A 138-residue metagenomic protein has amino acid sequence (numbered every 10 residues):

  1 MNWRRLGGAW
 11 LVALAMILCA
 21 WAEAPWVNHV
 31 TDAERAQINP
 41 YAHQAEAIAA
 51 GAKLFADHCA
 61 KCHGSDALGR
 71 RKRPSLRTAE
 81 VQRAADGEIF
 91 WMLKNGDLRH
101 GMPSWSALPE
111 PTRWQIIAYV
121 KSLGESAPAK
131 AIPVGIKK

Functional and structural regions predicted by a protein language model:
M1-A45, V134-K138: N-terminal export/targeting leaders of redox proteins
L11, P40, T78, M102-W105: Generic anion/oxyanion-binding catalytic loop in active/binding sites
A15, A52-F55: Residue-level signal for mature regions of secreted extracellular proteins and peptides
P25-I38, A56, H100-K138: Flexible coil segments in periplasmic/lumen-exposed cytochrome c-class electron-transfer proteins
A33-E34, G69-K72, L98: N-terminal alpha-helical segment
Y41-A52, G64-K94: Gly/Gly-Pro-rich "capping" loops immediately C-terminal to redox-active cysteine motifs in periplasmic/lumenal
C59-C62: Short cysteine clusters
